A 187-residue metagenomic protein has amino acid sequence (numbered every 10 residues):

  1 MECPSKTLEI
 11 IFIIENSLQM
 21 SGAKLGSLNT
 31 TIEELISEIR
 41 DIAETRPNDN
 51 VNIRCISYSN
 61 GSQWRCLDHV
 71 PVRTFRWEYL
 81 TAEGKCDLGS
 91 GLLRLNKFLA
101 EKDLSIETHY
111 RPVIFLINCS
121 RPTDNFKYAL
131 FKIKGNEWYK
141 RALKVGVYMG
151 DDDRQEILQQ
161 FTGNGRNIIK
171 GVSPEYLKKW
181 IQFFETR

Functional and structural regions predicted by a protein language model:
C3-R65, I114-I117: Von Willebrand factor
T7-L8, K140-L143, N164-R166: Short glycine-/polar-rich loops that comprise or flank the Walker A/P-loop and associated switch/sensor motifs
Q19, P122-T123: Residues immediately C-terminal
A23-L25, N125-A129: Conserved ATPase-coupling elements of RecA-like P-loop NTPase cores
I32-D41, R94-K102, Y128-K134: Short, well-ordered amphipathic alpha-helices
A43-E44, I106-E107, K134-A142: Arginine/glycine-rich "motif VI" loop of SF2 helicases in the C-terminal RecA-like domain
Q63-R65, R73-Y110, T123-N125, L143-I157 (+1 more regions): Von Willebrand factor
Q160-R187: C-terminal helix of von Willebrand factor
